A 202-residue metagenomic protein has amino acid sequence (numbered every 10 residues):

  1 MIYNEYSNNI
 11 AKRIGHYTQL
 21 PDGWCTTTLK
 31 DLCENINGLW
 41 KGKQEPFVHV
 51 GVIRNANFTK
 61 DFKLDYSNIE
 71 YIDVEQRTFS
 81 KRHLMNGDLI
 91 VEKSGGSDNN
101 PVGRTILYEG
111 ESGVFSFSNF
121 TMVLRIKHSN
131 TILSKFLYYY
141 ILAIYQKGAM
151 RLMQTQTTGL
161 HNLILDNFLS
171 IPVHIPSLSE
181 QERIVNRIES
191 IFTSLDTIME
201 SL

Functional and structural regions predicted by a protein language model:
M1-S7: Extended, domain-scale alpha-helical bundle/helix-rich regions
N8-L39, S170, H174-N186, S190-L202: Non-catalytic DNA-recognition/assembly elements of restriction-modification systems
K12-R13, K30-G42, A56-L89, G96-N99: Sequence-specific dsDNA recognition surfaces
T59-E70, E92-F117, K135-Y139, G148-Q154 (+1 more regions): Short, ligand-facing micro-motifs at secondary-structure edges
V114-M122, M150, Q154-I175: A short glycine-rich beta-alpha junction/loop motif
R125-L133: Ligand-binding loop in jelly-roll beta-barrel domains
L133-Y140, E180, R187: Short amphipathic alpha-helical coupling segments at ligand-binding clamshell hinges and other catalytic/signaling
